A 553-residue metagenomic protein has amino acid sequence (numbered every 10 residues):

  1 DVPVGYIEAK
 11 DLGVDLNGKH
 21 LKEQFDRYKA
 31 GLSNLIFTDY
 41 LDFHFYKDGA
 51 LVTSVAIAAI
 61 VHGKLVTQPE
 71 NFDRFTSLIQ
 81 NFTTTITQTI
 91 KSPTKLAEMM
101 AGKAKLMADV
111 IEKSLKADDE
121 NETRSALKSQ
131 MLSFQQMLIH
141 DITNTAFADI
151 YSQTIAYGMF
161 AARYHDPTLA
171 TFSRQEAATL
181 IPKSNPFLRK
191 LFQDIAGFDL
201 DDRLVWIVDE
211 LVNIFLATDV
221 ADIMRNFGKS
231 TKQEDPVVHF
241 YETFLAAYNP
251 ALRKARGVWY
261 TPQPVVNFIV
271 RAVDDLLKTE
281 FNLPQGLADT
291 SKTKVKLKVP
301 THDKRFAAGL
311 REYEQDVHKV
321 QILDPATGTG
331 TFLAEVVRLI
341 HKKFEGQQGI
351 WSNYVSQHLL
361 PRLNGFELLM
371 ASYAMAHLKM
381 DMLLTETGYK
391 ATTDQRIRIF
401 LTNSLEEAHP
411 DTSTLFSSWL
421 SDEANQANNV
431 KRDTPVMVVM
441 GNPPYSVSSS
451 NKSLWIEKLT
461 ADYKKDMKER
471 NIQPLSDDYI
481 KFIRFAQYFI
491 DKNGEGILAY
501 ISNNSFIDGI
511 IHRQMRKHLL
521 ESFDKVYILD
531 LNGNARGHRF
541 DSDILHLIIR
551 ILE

Functional and structural regions predicted by a protein language model:
V2-V4, K10-I150, T154, G158 (+2 more regions): Short, basic/polar, glycine-containing "phosphate-handling" surface segments that engage DNA
D15, F160, L545-I549: Conserved RecA-like P-loop NTPase helicase motor core
F72-R74, T412-S417, F540-R550: Short, surface-exposed amphipathic charged segments that create phosphate/polyanion-binding patches used for binding
S133-T143, S418-D422, H538-D543: Short linear interaction motifs
M137-H140, A146-F172, A371, M437-N442 (+4 more regions): P-loop NTPase catalytic cores that bind/hydrolyze ATP
Y157, H165-N249: Long recognition/docking surfaces used for binding and targeting
F227-G228, K232, A246-Y527: SAM-dependent methyltransferase catalytic region
V526-E553: Class I S-adenosyl-L-methionine
